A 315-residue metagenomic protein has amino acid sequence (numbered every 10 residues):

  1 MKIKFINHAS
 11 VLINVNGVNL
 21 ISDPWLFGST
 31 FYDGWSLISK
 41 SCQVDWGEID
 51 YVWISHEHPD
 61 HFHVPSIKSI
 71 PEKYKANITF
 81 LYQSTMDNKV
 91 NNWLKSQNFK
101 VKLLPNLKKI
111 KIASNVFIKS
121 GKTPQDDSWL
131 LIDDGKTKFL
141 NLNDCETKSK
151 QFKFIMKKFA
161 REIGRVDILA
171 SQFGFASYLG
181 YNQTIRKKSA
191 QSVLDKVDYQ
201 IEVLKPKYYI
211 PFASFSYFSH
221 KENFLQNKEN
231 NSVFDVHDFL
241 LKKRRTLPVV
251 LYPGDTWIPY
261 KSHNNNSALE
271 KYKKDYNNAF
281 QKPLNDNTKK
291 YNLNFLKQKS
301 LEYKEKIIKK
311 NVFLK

Functional and structural regions predicted by a protein language model:
A9-N14, K109-G164: Catalytic core of the metallo-beta-lactamase
V18-E57, V64-E72, T147-G164: Pre-active-site segment of Zn-dependent metallo-hydrolases
I21-D23, E48-F62, F80-S84, L140-E146 (+4 more regions): Active-site neighborhood of phospho(di)ester-bond hydrolases with catalytic His/Asp-centered motifs
G28-S29, H58-F62, M86-V90, K108-K111 (+5 more regions): Active-site environment of divalent metal-dependent phosphoester hydrolases
H63-E72, K89-W93, H220-L225: Metal-dependent catalytic neighborhoods of phosphoester/phosphodiester hydrolases
K75, F80-T137, H237-D238: Metallo-beta-lactamase
I78-L81, K150-K243: Cap/insert and terminal regions of metallo-dependent hydrolase folds
W257-K315: Feature captures hydrophobic
